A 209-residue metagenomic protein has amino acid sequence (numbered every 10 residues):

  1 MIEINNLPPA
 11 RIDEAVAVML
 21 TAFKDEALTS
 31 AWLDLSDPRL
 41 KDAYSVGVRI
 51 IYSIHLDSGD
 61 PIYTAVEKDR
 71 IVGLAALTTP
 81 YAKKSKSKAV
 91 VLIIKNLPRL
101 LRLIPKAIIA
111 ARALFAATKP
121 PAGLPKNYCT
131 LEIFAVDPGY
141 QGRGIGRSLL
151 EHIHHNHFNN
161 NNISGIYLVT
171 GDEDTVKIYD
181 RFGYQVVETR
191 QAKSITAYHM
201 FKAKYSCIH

Functional and structural regions predicted by a protein language model:
E3-S30: A short beta-loop-alpha structural element at the N-terminal edge of CoA-dependent acyl/N-acetyltransferase catalytic
A43-T64, T130: A short helix-loop-beta-strand connector motif used in the catalytic cores of GNAT acetyltransferases and, in some
G59-A75: Conserved beta-hairpin
A76-I133: Conserved acyl-donor/pantetheine-binding loop and adjacent beta-alpha core of acyl/acetyltransferases and related
Y128-C129, H157-G171: Conserved GNAT acetyl-CoA-binding A-motif
G142-H155: Conserved acetyl-CoA-binding loop-helix of GNAT-fold acetyltransferases
R147, N161-N162, D172-T189: Conserved active-site alpha-helix within GNAT-family acetyltransferase domains
Y167, Q185-H199: Conserved catalytic-core motifs of GNAT/GCN5-like acyltransferases
